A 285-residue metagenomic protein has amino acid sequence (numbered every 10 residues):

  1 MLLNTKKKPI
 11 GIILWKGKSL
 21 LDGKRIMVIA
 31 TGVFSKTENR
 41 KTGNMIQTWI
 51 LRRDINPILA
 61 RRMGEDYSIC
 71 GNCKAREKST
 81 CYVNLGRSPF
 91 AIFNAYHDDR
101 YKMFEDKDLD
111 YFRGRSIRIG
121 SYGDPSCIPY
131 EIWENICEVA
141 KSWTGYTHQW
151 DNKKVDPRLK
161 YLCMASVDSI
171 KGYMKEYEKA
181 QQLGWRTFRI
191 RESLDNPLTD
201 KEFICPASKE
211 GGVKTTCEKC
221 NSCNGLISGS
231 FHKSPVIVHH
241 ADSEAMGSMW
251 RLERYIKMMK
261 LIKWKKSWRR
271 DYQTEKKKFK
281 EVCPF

Functional and structural regions predicted by a protein language model:
M1-F285: Class I S-adenosyl-L-methionine
